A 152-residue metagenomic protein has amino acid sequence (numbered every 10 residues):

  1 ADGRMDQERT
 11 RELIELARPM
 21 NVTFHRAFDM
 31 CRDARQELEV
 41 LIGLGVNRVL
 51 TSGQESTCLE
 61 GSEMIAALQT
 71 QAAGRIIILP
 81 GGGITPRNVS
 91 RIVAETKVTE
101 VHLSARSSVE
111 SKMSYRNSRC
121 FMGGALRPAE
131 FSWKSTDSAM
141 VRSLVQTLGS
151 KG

Functional and structural regions predicted by a protein language model:
A1-G3, V46-G61, T96-N117: Glycine-rich phosphate-binding active-site loops on the catalytic face of alpha/beta enzymes
R4-R26, E60-P86, G123-K151: Alpha-helix-loop-beta-strand connector modules within alpha/beta enzyme cores
M5, D33-Q36, E60-S62, S90-R91 (+1 more regions): Short, well-ordered secondary-structure micro-motifs
E8-L13, P19-E60: Histidine/lysine/aspartate-rich catalytic loop segments that bind and position anionic ligands
E8-T10, M30-L44, L68-I78, I84-L103 (+1 more regions): Catalytic cores of alpha/beta
